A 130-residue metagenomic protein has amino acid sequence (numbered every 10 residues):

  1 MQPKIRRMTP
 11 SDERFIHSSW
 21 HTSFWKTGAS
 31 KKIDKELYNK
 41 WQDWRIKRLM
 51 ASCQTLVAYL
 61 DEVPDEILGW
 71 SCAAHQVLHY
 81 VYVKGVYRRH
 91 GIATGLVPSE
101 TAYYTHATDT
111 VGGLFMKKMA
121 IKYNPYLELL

Functional and structural regions predicted by a protein language model:
P3, E62-W70: Glycine-rich phosphate/pyrophosphate-binding loop shared by adenosine-nucleotide-utilizing enzymes
P3-S18: A short beta-loop-alpha structural element at the N-terminal edge of CoA-dependent acyl/N-acetyltransferase catalytic
S18-E36: Helix-loop element at the rim of GNAT/NAT acetyltransferase active sites that forms part of the acceptor-substrate
K31-E62: Active-site rim helix/loop that mediates acceptor-substrate recognition in acyltransferases
T55-V57, L68-G69, V83, T101-T108: Short, hydrophobic beta-strand segments that form beta-sheet elements in well-ordered domains
A74-V86: Conserved acetyl-CoA binding element of GNAT-fold acetyltransferases
H79-Y80, T101-L129: Conserved GNAT acetyl-CoA-binding A-motif
V83-T101: Conserved acetyl-CoA-binding loop-helix of GNAT-fold acetyltransferases
